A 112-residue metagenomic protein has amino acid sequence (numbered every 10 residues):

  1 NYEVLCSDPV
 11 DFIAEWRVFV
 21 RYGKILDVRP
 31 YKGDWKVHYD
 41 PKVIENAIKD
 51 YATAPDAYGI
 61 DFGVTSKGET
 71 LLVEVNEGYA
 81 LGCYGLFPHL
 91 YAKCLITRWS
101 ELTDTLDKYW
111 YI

Functional and structural regions predicted by a protein language model:
N1-A57, G63-L71: Phosphate-binding site of ATP-dependent enzymes
V4-P9, Y58, G78-G82, P88: Aromatic-residue detector
S66-I112: C-terminal active-site "lid" helix and adjoining low-complexity regulatory extension at the edge of ATP-using catalytic
